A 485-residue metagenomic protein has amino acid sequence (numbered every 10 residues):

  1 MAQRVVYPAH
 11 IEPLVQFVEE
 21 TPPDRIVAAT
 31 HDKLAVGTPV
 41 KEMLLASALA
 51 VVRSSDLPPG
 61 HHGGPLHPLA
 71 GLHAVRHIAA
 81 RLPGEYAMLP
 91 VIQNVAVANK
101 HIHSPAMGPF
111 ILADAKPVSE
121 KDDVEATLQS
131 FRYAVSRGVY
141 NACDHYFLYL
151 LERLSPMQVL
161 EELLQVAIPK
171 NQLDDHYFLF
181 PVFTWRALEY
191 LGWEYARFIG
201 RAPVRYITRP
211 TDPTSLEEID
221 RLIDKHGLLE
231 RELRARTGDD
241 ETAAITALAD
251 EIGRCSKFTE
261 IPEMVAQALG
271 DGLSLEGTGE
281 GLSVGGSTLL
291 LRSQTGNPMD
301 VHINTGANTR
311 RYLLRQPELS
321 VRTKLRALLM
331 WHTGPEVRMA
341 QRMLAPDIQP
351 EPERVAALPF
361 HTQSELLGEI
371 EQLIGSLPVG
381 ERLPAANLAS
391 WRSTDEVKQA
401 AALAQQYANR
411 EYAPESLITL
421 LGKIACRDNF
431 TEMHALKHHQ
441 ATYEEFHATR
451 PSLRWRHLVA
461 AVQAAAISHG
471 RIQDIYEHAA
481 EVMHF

Functional and structural regions predicted by a protein language model:
M1-F485: Mature, well-folded catalytic/scaffold domains that follow N-terminal targeting or propeptide regions
